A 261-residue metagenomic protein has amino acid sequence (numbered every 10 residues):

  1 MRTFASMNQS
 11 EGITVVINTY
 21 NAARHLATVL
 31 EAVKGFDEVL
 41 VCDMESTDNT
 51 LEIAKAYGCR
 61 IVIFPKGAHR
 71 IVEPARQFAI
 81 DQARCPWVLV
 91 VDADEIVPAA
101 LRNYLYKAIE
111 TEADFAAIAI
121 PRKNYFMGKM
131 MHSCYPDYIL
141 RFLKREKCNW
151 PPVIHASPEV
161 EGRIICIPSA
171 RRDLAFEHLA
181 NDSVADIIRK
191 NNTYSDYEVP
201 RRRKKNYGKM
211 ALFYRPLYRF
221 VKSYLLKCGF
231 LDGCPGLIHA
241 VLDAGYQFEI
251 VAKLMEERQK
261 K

Functional and structural regions predicted by a protein language model:
G12-T14: Cell-envelope/extracellular polymer assembly enzymes that use nucleotide-activated donors
V16-G35: Short, well-formed alpha-helical segments that are part of the catalytic scaffolds of diverse glycosyltransferases
R24-A27, D48-Y57, A100-L101: Acidic helix N-cap motif at the loop->helix transition within catalytic regions of sugar-transfer enzymes
A32, D43-E52: A conserved acidic beta->alpha catalytic loop
L51-R84: Conserved donor nucleotide-binding strand/loop of the catalytic core
E73-P74, I80, V91, P98-K261: Catalytic-site signature of metal-activated, phosphate-bearing donor transferases, centered on the GT-A/GT-A-like
V88: Short aromatic/hydrophobic "clamp" motif used to bind/position activated sugar donors
